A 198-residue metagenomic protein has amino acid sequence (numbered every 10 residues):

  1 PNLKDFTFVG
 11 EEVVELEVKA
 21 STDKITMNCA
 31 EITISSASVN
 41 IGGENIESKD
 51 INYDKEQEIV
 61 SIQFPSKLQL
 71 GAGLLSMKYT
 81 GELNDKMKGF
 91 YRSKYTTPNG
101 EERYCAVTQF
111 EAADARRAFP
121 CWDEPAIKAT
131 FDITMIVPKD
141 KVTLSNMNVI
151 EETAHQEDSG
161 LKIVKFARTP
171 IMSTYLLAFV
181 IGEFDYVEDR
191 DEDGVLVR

Functional and structural regions predicted by a protein language model:
P1-R198: Acidic/His-enriched low-complexity segments
